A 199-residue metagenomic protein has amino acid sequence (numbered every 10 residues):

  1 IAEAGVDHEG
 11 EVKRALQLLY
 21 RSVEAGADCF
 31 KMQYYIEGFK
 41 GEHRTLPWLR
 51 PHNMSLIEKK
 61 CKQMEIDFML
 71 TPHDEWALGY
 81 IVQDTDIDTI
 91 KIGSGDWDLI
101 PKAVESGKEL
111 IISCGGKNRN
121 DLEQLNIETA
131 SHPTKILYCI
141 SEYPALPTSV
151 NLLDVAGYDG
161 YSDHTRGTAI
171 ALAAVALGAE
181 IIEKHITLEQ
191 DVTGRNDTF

Functional and structural regions predicted by a protein language model:
I1-F199: Catalytic cores and adjacent flexible loops of soluble metabolic enzymes that perform enolate/carbanion chemistry on
